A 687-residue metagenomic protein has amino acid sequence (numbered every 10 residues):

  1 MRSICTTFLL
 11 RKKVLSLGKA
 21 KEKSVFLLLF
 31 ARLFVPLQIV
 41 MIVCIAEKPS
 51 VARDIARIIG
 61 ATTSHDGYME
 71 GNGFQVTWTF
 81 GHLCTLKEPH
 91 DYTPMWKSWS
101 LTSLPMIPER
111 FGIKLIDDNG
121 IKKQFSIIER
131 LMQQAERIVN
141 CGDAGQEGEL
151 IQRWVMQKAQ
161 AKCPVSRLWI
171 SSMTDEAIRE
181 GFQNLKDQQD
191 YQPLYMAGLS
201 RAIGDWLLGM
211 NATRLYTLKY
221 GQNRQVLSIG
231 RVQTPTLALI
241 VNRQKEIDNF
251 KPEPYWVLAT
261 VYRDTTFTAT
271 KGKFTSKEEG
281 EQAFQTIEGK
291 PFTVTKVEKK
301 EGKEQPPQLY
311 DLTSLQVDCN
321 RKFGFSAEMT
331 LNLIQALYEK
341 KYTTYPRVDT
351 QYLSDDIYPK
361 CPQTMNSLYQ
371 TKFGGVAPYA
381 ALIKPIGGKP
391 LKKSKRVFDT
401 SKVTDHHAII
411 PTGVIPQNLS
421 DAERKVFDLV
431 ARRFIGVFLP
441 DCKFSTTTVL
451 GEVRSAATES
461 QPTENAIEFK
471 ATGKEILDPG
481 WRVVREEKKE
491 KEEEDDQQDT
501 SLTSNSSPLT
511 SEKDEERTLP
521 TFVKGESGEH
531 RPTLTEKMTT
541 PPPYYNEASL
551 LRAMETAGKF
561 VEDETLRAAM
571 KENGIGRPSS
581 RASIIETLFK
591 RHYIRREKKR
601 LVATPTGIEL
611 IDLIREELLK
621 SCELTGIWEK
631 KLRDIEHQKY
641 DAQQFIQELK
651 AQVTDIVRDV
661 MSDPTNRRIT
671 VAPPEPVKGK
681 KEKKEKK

Functional and structural regions predicted by a protein language model:
L9, L15-L17, L27: Short hydrophobic targeting helices and cationic amphipathic motifs that mediate membrane/organellar targeting
L37-W206, M210, D496, S501 (+2 more regions): Intrinsically disordered, low-complexity regulatory segments
M41, G142-A144, N223-V226, K299-Q308 (+4 more regions): Conserved short loop/turn motifs at secondary-structure junctions
I42-V43, K158, T213, N249 (+4 more regions): Basic, low-complexity terminal or inter-domain segments flanking catalytic cores
S126, Q133-Q134, A177-W256, T260-Y262 (+1 more regions): C-terminal or mid-to-C-terminal helical accessory/interaction module adjacent to the motor/catalytic core
S276-Y310, Q316: Metal- or metallocofactor-binding catalytic centers and their adjacent structured scaffolds across diverse enzyme
